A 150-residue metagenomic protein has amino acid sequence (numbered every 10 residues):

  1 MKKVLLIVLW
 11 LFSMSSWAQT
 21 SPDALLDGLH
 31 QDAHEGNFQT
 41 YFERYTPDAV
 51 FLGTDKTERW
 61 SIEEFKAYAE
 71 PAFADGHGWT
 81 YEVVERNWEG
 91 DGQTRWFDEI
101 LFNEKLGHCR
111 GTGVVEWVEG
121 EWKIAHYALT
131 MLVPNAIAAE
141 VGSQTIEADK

Functional and structural regions predicted by a protein language model:
M1-V4: Positively charged n-region of N-terminal signal peptides that target proteins for export
S13-S15: N-terminal signal peptide c-region/cleavage motif recognized by signal peptidases
Q19-G36: Short N-terminal segments immediately surrounding and downstream of signal-peptide cleavage
S21-D23, E64-H108: Surface-exposed, charged secondary-structure patches
G36-D48, L52: Short, well-ordered alpha-helical segments enriched in acidic and aromatic residues
A49-W60, P71-H77: A short gly/proline-enriched turn/hairpin at secondary-structure junctions
T112-E121, T145-E147: Short beta-strand segments and strand-loop junctions that repeat across beta-rich extracellular domains
H126-K150: Low-complexity, intrinsically disordered terminal/linker segments enriched in charged and Gly/Pro repeats
